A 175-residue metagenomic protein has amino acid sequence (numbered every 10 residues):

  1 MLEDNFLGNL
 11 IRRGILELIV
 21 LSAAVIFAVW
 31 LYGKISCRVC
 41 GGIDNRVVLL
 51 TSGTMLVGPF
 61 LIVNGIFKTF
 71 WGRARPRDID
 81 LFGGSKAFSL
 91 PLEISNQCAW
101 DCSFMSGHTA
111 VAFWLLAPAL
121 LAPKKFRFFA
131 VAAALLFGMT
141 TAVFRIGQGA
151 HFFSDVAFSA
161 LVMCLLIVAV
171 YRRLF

Functional and structural regions predicted by a protein language model:
M1, K34-I35, F144-G147: Juxtamembrane "helix-exit" motif on the non-cytosolic side of transmembrane helices
M1-F27, K68-P76, D80-A87: N-terminal transmembrane-helix/juxtamembrane module of multi-pass inner/ER membrane proteins
L16-K34, P118, L165: Hydrophobic core of alpha-helical transmembrane segments in multi-pass integral membrane proteins
I19, A23, S52-I62, I66 (+4 more regions): Hydrophobic, lipid-facing residues on alpha-helical transmembrane segments of integral membrane proteins
A23-I26, P59, G138-R145: Helical transmembrane-bundle signal
G33-R38, R172-F175: Membrane-interface capping segments at transmembrane-helix boundaries
G41-P123, F129: Membrane-interface loops
F88-F175: Membrane-embedded catalytic cores of phosphoryl/pyrophosphoryl-handling enzymes
